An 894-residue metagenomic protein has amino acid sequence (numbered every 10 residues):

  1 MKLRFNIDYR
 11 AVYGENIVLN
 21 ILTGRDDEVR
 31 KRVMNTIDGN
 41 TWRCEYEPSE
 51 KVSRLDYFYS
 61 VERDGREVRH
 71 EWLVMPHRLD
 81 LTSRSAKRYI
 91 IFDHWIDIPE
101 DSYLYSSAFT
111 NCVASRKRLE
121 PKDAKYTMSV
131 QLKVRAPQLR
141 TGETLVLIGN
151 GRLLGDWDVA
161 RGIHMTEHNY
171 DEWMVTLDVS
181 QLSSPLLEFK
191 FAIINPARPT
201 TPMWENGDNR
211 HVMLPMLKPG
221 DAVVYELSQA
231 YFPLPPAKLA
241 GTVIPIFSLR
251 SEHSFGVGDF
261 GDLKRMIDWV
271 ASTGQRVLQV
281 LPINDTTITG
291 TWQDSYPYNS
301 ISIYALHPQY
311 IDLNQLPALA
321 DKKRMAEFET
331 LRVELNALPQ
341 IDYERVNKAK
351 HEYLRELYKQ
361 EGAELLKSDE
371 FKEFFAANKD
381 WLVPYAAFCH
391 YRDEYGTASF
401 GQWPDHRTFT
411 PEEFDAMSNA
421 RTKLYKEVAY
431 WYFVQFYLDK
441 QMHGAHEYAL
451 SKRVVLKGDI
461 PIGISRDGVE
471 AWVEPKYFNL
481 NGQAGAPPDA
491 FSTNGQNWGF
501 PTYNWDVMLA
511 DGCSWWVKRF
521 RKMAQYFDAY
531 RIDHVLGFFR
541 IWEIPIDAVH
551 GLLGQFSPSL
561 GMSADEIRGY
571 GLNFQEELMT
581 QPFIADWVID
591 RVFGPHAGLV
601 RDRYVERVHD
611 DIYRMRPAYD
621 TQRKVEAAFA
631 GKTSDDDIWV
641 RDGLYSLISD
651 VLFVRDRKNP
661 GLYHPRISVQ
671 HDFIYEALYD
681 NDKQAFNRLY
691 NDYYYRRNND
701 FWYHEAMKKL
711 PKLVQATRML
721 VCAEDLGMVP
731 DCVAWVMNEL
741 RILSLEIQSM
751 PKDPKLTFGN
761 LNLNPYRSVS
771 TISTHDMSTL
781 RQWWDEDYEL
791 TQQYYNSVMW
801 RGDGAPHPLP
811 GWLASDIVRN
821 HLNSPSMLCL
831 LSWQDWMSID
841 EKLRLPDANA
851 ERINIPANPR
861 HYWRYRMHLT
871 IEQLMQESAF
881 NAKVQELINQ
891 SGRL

Functional and structural regions predicted by a protein language model:
M1-F5, M128-L132: Structural beta-strand segments of beta-rich domains
K2, D8-V52, E62-S83, Q138-L186 (+3 more regions): Aromatic-rich carbohydrate-binding modules that target alpha-glucans
N6, N20, S60, D80 (+12 more regions): Residues in well-ordered beta-strands of folded domains
Y9, T23, A136-Q138, G149-G151 (+3 more regions): Generic secondary-structure microfeatures
R88-Y89, D221: Terminal low-complexity/IDR "tail" segments
I91-W95, E100: Boundary detector for helix-to-coil junctions that initiate low-complexity/charged tails
D101-Q131, D178-Q181, H211-L894: Catalytic cores of glycan-processing enzymes that make or break glycosidic bonds
